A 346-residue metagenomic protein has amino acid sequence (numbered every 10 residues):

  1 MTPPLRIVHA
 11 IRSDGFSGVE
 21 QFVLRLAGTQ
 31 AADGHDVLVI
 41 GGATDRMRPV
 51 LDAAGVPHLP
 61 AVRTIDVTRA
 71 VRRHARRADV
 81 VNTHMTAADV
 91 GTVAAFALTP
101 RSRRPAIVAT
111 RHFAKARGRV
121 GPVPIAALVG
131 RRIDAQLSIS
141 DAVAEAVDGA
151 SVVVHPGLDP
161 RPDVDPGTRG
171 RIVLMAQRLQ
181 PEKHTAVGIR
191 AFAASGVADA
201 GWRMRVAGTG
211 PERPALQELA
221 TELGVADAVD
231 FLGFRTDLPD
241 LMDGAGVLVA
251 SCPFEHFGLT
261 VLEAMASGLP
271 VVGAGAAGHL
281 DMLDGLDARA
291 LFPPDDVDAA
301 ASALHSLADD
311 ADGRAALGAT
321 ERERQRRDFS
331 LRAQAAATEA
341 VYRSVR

Functional and structural regions predicted by a protein language model:
P3-L5, H9-D66, G210-P211: N-terminal strand-loop element at the rim of the active site of nucleotide-sugar-dependent glycosyltransferases
S17-G28, R171, M175-A194, A200 (+3 more regions): A conserved mid-protein helix/loop that constitutes part of the nucleotide-sugar donor-binding site
I40-G41, P270-A274: Short hydrophobic beta-strand element within catalytic cores of glycosyltransferases and related nucleotide-activated
L59, G130-D163: Donor nucleotide-sugar binding/catalytic pocket of nucleotide-sugar-dependent glycosyltransferases
T83-V90, R111: Short His-centered aromatic/hydrophobic patch
F234, P253: Aromatic "clamp/platform" in nucleotide-sugar-dependent glycosyltransferases that forms part of the donor/acceptor
G285-D298, S306-A311: Conserved acidic donor-binding segment of nucleotide-sugar-dependent glycosyltransferases
S306, G313-D328, Q334-E339: A short, well-ordered alpha-helix in the C-terminal region of glycosyltransferases
